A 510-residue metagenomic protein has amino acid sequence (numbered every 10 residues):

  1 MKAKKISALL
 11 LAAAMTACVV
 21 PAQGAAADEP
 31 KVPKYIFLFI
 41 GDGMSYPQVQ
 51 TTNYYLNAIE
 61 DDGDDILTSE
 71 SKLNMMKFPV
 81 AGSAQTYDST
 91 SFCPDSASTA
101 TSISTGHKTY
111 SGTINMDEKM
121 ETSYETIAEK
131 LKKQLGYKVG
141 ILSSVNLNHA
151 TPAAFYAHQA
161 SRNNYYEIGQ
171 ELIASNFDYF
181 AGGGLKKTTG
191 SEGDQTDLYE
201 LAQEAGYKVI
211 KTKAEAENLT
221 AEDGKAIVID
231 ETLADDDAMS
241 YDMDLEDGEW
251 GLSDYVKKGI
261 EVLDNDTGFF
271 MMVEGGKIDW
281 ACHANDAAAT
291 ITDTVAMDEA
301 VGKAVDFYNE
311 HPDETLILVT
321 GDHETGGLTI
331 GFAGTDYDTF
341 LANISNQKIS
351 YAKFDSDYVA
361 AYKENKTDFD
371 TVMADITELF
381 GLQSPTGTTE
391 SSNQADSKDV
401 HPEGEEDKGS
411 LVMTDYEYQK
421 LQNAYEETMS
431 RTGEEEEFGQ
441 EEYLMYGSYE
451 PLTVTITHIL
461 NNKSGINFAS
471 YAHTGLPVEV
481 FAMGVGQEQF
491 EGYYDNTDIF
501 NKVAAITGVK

Functional and structural regions predicted by a protein language model:
K2-A3, C18: Disordered, low-complexity tails and leader-like regions
A3-K4, P33: Structural motif marking the loop-to-transmembrane transition
K4-A14: Sec-dependent N-terminal signal peptides
A12, A128, F500: Generic structural marker for isolated residues within well-ordered, non-membrane alpha-helices of soluble domains
A17-K31: Sec-dependent signal peptide cleavage junction
P30-T52, I103-K132, Y137-A154, L172 (+2 more regions): Mobile, glycine-rich extracellular loop/lid and propeptide segments that shape or gate substrate/ligand access
K34-Y35, M44-T101, H149-K510: A post-motif C-terminal structural segment
